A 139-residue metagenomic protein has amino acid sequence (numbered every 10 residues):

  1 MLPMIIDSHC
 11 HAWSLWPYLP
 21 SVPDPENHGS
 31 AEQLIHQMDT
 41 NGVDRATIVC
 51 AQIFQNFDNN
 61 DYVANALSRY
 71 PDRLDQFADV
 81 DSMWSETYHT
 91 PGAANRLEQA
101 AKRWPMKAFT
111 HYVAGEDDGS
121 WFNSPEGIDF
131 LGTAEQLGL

Functional and structural regions predicted by a protein language model:
M1-D61: An N-terminally biased module of ancient metal coordination in phosphate/nucleic-acid-related enzymes
F57-L139: Active-site gating/metal-coordination segments in enzymes
